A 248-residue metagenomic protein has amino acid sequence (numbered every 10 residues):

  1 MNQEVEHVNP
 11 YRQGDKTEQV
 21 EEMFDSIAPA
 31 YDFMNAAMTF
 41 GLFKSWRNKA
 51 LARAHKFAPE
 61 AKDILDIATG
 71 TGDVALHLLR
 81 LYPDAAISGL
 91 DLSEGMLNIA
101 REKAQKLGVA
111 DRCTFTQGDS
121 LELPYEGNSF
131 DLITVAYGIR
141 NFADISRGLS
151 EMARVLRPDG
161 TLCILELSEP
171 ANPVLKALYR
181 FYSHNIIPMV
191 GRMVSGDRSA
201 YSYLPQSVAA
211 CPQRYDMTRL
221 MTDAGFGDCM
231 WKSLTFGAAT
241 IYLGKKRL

Functional and structural regions predicted by a protein language model:
M1-E22: N-terminal auxiliary segments of SAM/dcSAM-dependent transferases
A30, F40-K62, H77: Conserved alpha-helix/loop element of class I SAM-dependent methyltransferases that forms part of the SAM/SAH-binding
Y31, I133-T134: Hydrophobic beta-strand segment of the Class I
D63-E122: Class I SAM-dependent methyltransferase SAM/SAH-binding core
L121-L132: A short acidic, Gly/Pro-enriched loop at the edge of an enzyme's catalytic core that lines a small-molecule cofactor
S146-P158: A short glycine-rich, Lys/Arg-flanked "PGG" loop and its adjoining helix->strand segment in the class I
L165-L220, A224, M230: C-terminal alpha-helical "lid/dimerization" subdomain adjacent to the S-adenosyl-L-methionine
G227-L248: Core SAM-dependent methyltransferase catalytic element
